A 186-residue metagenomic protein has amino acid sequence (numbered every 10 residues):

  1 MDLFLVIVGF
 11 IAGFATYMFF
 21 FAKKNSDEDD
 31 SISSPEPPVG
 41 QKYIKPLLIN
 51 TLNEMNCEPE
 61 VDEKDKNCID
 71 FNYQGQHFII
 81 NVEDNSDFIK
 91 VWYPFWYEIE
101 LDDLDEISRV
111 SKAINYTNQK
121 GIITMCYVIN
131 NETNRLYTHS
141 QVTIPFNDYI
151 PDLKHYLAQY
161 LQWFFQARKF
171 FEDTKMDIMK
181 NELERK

Functional and structural regions predicted by a protein language model:
L3-S86: Charge-rich, low-complexity N-terminal segments
N67-I69, D87-I89, N134-T138: Hydrophobic residues embedded in beta-strands of well-ordered beta-sheets
I80-I99: A short acidic-to-branched-hydrophobic micro-motif
Y93-T143: Short, internal acidic amphipathic alpha-helical interface segments that mediate docking to partner proteins
F146-Y160: A short acidic/glycine-rich loop-to-helix N-cap element
Q159-A167: Glycine-rich, aromatic-bearing surface loops/beta-hairpins
Q166-K175: C-terminal partner/receptor-binding element of secreted or periplasmic proteins
T174-K186: Short, highly charged C-terminal tails/helix-capping segments
